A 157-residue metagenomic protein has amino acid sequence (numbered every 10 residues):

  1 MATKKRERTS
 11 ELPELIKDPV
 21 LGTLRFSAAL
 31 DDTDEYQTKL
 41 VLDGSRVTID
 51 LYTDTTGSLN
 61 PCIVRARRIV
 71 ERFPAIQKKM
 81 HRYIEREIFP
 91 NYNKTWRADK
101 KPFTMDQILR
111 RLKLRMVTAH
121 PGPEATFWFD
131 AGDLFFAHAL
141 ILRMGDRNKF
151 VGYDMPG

Functional and structural regions predicted by a protein language model:
M1-A28, Y36, Q107-L112, M116-G157: Acidic, proline/glycine-rich low-complexity IDRs
M1-W96: Long, contiguous N-terminal structural blocks used for assembly/anchoring
Y52, P61-I63, E85, Y92 (+6 more regions): Generic alpha-helix signal with a bias toward terminal, lower-confidence helices and secondary-structure junctions
R67-L134: Amphipathic protein-protein interaction modules
